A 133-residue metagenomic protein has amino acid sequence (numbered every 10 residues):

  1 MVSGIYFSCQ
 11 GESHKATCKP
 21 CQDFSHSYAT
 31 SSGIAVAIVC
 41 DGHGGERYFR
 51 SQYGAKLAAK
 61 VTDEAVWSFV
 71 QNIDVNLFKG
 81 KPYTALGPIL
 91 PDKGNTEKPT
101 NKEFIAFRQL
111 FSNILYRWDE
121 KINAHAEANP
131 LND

Functional and structural regions predicted by a protein language model:
M1-D133: PP2C/PPM-type serine/threonine phosphatase catalytic domain
